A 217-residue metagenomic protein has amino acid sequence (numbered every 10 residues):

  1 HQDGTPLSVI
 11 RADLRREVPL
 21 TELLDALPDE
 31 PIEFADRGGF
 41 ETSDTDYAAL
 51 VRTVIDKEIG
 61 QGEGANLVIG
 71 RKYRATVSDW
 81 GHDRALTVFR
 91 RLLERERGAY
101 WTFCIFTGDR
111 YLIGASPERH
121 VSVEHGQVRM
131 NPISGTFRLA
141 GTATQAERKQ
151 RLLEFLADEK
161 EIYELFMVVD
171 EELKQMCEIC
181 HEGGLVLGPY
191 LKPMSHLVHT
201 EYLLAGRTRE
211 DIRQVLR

Functional and structural regions predicted by a protein language model:
H1-D79, D83, E161-Y163: Non-catalytic accessory segments adjacent to catalytic cores
Q2-E22, S122-T200: Cytosolic ligand/metal-binding cores
F34-T45, T136-R138, A143-Q145, R217: A short, flexible low-complexity segment enriched in Lys/Arg and Gly/Pro that occurs in N-terminal basic tails
R52-I55, F89-L93, L153-L156, L173 (+1 more regions): Short, well-ordered alpha-helical packing segments
V54, R110-Y111, K192: Phosphate/dinucleotide-binding and metal-coordinating scaffold of catalytic cores in nucleotide-dependent enzymes
R71-I162, E178: An anion-binding catalytic pocket shared by soluble metabolic enzymes
Y202-R217: Conserved hydrophobic core element of enzyme catalytic domains
